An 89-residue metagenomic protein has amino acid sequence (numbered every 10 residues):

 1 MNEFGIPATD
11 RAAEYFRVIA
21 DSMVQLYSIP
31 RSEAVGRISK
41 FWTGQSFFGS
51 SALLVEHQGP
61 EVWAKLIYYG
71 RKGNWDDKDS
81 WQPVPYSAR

Functional and structural regions predicted by a protein language model:
M1-R89: C-terminal alpha-helical interaction appendages
